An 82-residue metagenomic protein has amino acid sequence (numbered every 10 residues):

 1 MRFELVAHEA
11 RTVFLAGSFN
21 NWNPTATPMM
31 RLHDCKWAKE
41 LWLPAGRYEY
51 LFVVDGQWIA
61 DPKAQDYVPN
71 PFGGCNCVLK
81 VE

Functional and structural regions predicted by a protein language model:
M1-R47, Q57-E82: Aromatic-rich carbohydrate-binding modules that target alpha-glucans
